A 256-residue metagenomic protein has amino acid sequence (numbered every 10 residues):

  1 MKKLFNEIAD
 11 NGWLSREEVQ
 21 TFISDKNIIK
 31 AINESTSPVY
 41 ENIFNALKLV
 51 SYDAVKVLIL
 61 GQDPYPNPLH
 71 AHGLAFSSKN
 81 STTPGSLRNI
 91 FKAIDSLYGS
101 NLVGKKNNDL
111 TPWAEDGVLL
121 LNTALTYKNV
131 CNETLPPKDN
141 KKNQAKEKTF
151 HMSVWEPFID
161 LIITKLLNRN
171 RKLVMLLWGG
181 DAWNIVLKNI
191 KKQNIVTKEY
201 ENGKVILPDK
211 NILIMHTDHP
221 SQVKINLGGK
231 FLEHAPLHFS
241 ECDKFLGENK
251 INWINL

Functional and structural regions predicted by a protein language model:
M1-S35, S86, A93-S100, L125 (+2 more regions): C-terminal capping/extension of enzyme domains
N11-L14, E18-P38, N42-D53, I59 (+1 more regions): N-terminal lobe of the biotin/lipoate ligase/transferase fold
N45-K106: Adenosine ribonucleotide-centric catalytic and binding domains
S51-Y52, P112-E115, L207-P208: Extracellular/periplasmic catalytic domains that process cell-envelope and extracellular macromolecules
A54-K56, D116, R171-L173, I212: Short coil/turn segments at beta-strand junctions that form active-site/ligand-binding loops
Q62, T123, L177-D181: Short, well-ordered beta-to-alpha junction loops that form the rim of enzyme active sites and present histidine/acidic
S96, K106-L110, E115, N129: Conserved nucleotide-cofactor-binding alpha/beta core module
